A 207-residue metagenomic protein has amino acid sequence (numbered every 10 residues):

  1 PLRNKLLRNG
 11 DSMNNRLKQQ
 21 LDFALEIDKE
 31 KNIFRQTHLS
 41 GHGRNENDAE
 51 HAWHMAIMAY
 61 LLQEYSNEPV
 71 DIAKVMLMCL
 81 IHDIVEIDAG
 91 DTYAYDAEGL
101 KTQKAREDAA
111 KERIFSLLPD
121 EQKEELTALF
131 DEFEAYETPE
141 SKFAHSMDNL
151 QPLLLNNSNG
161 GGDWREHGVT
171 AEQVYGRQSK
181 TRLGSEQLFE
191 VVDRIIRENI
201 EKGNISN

Functional and structural regions predicted by a protein language model:
L6-N207: Alpha-helical, largely C-terminal catalytic domains that coordinate divalent metal ions via clustered Asp/Glu/His
